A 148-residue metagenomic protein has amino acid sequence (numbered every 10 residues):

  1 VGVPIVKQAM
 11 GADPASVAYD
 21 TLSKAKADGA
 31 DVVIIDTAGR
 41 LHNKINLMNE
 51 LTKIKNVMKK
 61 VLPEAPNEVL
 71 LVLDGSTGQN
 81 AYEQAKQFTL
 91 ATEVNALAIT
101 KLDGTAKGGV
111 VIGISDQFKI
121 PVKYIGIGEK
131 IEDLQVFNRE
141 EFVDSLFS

Functional and structural regions predicted by a protein language model:
V1-S148: P-loop/Walker A NTP-binding module and the surrounding RecA-like catalytic core of P-loop NTPases
